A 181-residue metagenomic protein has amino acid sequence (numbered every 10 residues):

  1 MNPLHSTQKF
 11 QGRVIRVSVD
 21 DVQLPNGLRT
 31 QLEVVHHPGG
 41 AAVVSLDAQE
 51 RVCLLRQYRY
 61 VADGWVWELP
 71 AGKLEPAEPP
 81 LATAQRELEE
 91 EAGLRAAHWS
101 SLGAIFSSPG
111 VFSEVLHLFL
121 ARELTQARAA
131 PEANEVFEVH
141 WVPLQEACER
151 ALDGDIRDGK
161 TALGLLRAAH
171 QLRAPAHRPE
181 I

Functional and structural regions predicted by a protein language model:
S6-A42, A48: Acidic, metal-coordinating catalytic segment for phosphate/diphosphate chemistry, firing primarily on the Nudix
Q8-G12, Y60, I105-L116, R173: Acidic pyrophosphate-coordinating catalytic loop
R16-D20, W65, V115-H117, E138: Short beta-strand micro-motifs in enzyme catalytic cores
V17-V19, Q31, L55, L69 (+1 more regions): Hydrophobic residues on conserved beta-strands that form the core of alpha/beta folds
T30, G39-A42, D47, K73-G159: Unchanged
G40-G64, E68: A glycine-rich, hydrophobic loop/mini-helix early in the fold
L165: C-terminal boundary of histidine-terminating zinc-finger modules
H170-I181: Generic C-terminal helix-cap and adjacent flexible tail
